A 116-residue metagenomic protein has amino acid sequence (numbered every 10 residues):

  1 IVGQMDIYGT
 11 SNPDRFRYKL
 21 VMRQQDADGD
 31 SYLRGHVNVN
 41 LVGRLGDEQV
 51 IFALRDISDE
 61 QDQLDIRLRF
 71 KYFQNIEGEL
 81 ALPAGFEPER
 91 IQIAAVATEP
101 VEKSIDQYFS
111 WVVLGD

Functional and structural regions predicted by a protein language model:
I1-D116: Membrane-proximal structural modules of membrane-associated proteins and complexes
